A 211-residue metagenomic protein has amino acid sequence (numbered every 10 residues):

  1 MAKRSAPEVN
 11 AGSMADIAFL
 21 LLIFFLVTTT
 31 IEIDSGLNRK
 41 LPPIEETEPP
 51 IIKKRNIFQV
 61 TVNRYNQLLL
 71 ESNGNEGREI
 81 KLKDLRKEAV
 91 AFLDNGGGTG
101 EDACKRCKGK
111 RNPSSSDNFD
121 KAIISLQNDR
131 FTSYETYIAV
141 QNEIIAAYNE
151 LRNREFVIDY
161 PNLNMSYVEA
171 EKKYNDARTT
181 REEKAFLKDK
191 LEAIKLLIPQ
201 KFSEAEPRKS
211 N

Functional and structural regions predicted by a protein language model:
M1-K40: Short terminal targeting/anchoring segments
E32-N211: Long, low-hydrophobicity, acidic/polar, solvent-exposed interaction domains
